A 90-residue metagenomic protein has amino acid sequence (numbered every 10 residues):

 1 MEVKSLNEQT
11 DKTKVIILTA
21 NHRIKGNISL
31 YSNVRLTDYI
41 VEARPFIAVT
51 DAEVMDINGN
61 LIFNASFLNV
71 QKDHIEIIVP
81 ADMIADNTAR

Functional and structural regions predicted by a protein language model:
M1-R90: Conserved RNA-binding domains used in RNP assembly and mRNA/RNA metabolism
